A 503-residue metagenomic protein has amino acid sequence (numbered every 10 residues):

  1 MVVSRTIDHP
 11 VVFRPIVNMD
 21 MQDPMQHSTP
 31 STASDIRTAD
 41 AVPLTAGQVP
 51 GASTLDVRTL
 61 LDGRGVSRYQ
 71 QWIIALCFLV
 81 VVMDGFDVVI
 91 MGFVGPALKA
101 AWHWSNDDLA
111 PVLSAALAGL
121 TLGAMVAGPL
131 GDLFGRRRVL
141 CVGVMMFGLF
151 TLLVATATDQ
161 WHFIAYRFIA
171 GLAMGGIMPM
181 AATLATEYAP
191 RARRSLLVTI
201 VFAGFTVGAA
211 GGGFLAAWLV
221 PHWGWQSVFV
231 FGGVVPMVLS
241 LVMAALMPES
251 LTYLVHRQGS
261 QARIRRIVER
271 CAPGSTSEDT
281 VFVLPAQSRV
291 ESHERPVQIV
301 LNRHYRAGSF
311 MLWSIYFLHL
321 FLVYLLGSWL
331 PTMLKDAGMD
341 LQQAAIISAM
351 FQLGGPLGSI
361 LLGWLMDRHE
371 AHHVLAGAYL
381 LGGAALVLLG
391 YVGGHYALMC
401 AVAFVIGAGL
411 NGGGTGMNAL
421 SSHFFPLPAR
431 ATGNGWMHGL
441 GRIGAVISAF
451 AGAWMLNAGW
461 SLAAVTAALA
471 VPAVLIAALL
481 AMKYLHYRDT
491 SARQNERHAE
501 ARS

Functional and structural regions predicted by a protein language model:
T6, F13-G63, M247-H304, R493-S503: Intracellular cytosolic loops and amphipathic helices of Major Facilitator Superfamily
M91-G92, N302-S359: Extracytoplasmic gate region of multi-pass secondary transporters
H103, G135, T156-H162, A173 (+3 more regions): Helix-breaking motifs and short loop linkers at transmembrane-helix boundaries and internal kinks in secondary membrane
L122-W161: Conserved MFS/SLC helix-loop-helix module at the cytosolic interface between two early adjacent transmembrane helices
R138-L152, H373-L388: Structural signature of the two symmetry-related core transmembrane helices
M146, F150, W161-I169, A397-V405: Paired small-residue
R193-P221, V235-P236, H438-S448: Glycine-rich segments within core transmembrane alpha-helices of 12-TM secondary carriers
P221-G233, L456-V471: A membrane-interface helix-boundary motif in multi-pass transporters
